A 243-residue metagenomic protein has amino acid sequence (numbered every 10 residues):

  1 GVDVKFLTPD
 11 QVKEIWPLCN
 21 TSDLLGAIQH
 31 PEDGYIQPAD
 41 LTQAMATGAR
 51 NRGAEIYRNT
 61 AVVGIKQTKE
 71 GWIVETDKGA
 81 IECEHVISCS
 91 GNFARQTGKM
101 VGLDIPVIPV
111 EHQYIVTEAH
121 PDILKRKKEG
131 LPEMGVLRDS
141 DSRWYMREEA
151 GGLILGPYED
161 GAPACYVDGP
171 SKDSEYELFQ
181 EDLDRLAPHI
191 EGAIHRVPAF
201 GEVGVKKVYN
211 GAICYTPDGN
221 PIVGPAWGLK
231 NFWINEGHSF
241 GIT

Functional and structural regions predicted by a protein language model:
G1-I15, D141-M146, G151-G152: Dinucleotide-binding Rossmann-like beta1-alpha1 core, especially the glycine-rich loop that anchors the ADP
G1-Q11, T21, D104-V107, E202: A short alpha-helix-loop-beta-strand transition element characteristic of N-terminal alpha/beta dinucleotide-binding
F6, W16-R52, P170-E177, K230-W233: Helix-loop-beta segment of a Rossmann-like dinucleotide-binding subdomain
T8, R58-T60, K207: Short loop/edge segments at beta-strand edges and connector loops that shape dinucleotide/nucleotide cofactor-binding
L18-L24, K66-I73, Y215-G219, G228-L229: A short, glycine/Asx- and small/polar-enriched loop/turn that sits immediately N-terminal to a beta-strand
I28-H85, C89, F93-Q96: Helical element adjacent to the flavin cofactor pocket in flavoenzyme catalytic cores
A80-E133: Central helical "cap/lid" subdomain
L103-D104, H120-F232, E236-H238: Active-site lid/adjacent beta-loop-alpha segment flanking the redox-cofactor pocket in flavoenzymes
